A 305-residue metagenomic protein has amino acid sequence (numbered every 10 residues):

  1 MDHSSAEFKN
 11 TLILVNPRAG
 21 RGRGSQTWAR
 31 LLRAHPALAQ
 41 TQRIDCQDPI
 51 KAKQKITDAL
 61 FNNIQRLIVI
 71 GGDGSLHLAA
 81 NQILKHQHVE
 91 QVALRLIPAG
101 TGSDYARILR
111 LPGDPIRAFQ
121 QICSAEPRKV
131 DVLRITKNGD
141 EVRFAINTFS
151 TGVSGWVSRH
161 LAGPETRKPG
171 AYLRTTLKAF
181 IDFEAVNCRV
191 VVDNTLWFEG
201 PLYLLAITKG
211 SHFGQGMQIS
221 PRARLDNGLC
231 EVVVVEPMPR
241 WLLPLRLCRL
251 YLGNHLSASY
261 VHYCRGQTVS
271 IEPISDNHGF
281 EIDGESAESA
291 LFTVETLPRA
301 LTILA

Functional and structural regions predicted by a protein language model:
M1-I70, H77, N81-Q82, I116-R117: ATP/NTP phosphate-donor binding region
L12-L14, R43-C46, Q54, F61 (+1 more regions): Catalytic core of DAGKc-family lipid kinases
P17, I70-G72, I97-A99, K209: Glycine-rich beta-strand-to-loop/alpha-helix junction loops that act as flexible
G24, L78-N81, A106-I108, G216-M217 (+1 more regions): Short glycine-/acidic-enriched loop or helix-start segments at secondary-structure transitions that form or flank
S150, S154, A206-S220, S286: Glycine-rich phosphate/pyrophosphate-binding beta-alpha loops
S154-V157, F198-G200, H212-G216, R240-L243: Short acidic/glycine-rich loop or secondary-structure boundary segments that cap or lie
E165-A171, Q215, P221-L242: Gly/Ser/Thr-rich active-site loops/lids in small-molecule metabolic enzymes that frequently grip phosphoryl groups
V192-N194, E199, R224-L225, V234-A305: ATP/nucleoside-binding phosphotransfer catalytic cores, i.e., glycine-rich phosphate-binding loops
